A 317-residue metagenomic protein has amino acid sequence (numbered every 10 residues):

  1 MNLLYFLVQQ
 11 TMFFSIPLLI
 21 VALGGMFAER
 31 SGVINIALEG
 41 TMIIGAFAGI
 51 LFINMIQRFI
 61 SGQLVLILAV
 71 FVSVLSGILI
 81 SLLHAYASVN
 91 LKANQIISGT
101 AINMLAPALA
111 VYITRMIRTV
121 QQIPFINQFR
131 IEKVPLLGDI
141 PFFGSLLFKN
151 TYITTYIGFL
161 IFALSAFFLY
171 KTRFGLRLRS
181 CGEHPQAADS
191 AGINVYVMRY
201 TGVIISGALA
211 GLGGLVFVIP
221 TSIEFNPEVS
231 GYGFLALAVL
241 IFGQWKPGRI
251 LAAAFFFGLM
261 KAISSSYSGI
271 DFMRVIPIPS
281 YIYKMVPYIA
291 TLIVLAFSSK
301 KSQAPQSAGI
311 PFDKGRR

Functional and structural regions predicted by a protein language model:
F6-F59, V70-F71, I78-I96, I241-Q244: Single transmembrane alpha-helix segments in multi-pass membrane proteins
V21-A22, A46-I50, P107-V111, T155-F168 (+4 more regions): Hydrophobic core segments of alpha-helical transmembrane domains in multi-pass membrane transport and ion-translocation
A28-I34, I80-L137, G231, L237-I250: Short loop segments and helix-boundary regions at transmembrane helix junctions of multi-pass inner-membrane proteins
S61-P107, L160, F256, K261: Alpha-helical transmembrane segments within multi-pass membrane transporters and channels
A106-K171, F272-S280, S302, G309-R317: Transmembrane helix-bundle core of multi-pass membrane transporters and related energy-transducing complexes
L147-F225, P247-G248, A252: Helix-loop-helix "hairpin" substructures at the membrane interface of multi-pass membrane proteins
E183-V197, Y267-R317: Cytosolic-side transmembrane-helix boundaries in multi-pass membrane proteins
P220-Y288: Transmembrane alpha-helical segments in multi-pass inner-membrane proteins
